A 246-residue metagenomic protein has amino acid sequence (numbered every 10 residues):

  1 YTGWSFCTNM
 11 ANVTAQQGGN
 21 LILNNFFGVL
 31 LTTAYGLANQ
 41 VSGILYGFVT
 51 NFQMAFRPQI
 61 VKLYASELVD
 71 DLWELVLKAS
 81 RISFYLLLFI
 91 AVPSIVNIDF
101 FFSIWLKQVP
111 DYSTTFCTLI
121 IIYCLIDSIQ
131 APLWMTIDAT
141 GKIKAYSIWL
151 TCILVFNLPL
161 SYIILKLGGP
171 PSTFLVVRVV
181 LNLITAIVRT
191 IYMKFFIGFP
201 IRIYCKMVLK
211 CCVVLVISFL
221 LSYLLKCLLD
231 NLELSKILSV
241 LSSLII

Functional and structural regions predicted by a protein language model:
Y1, I22-G43, D71, P110-T115: Interfacial/gating helices of multi-pass transporter permease domains
Y1-Q16, A55, Q59-E74, F195-L209: Interhelical loop/hinge segments that connect adjacent transmembrane helices in multipass membrane
T8, N12, Y35-M54, F84-I90 (+5 more regions): Transmembrane helix-bundle signature of multi-pass secondary active exporters and lipid flippases
A38, S42-S80, L87, W134-A139: Helix-loop junctions and terminal segments of transmembrane helices in multi-pass membrane transport/translocation
V49, W73-S128, V155-K166, V216-L224: Alpha-helical transmembrane segments of multi-pass membrane transport and lipid-handling proteins
V96, Q108-L133, A145-I148, V176 (+5 more regions): Alpha-helical transmembrane segments of multi-pass membrane proteins
L133-G141, I191-K206: Alpha-helical transmembrane segments
K144, T151-I187, K194-F195, F199-I201 (+1 more regions): Membrane-interface helix-loop junctions in multi-pass transport and translocation proteins
